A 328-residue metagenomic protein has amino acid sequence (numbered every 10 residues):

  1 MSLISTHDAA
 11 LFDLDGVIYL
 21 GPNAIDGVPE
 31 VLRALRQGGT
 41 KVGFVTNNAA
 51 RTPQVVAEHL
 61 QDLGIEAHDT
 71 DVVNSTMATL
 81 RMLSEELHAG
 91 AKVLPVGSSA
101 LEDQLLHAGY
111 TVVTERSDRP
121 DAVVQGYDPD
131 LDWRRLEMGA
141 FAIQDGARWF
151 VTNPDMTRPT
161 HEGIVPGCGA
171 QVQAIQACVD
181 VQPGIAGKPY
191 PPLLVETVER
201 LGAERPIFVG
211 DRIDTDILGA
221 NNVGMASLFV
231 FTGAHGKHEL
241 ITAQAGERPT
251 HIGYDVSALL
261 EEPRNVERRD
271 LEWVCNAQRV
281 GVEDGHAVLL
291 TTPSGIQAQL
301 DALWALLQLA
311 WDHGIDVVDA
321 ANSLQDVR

Functional and structural regions predicted by a protein language model:
S2-F12, L20-P22, A34-Q37, Q54-T70 (+2 more regions): Asp-based, Mg2+/Mn2+-dependent phosphohydrolase catalytic module
V45: Glycine-rich loop-to-alpha-helix module at the N-terminal edge of alpha/beta enzyme cores
N48: Conserved phosphate/oxyanion-binding catalytic-loop motifs
S75-M77: Polytopic endomembrane small-metabolite transporters, centered on the Drug/Metabolite Transporter
